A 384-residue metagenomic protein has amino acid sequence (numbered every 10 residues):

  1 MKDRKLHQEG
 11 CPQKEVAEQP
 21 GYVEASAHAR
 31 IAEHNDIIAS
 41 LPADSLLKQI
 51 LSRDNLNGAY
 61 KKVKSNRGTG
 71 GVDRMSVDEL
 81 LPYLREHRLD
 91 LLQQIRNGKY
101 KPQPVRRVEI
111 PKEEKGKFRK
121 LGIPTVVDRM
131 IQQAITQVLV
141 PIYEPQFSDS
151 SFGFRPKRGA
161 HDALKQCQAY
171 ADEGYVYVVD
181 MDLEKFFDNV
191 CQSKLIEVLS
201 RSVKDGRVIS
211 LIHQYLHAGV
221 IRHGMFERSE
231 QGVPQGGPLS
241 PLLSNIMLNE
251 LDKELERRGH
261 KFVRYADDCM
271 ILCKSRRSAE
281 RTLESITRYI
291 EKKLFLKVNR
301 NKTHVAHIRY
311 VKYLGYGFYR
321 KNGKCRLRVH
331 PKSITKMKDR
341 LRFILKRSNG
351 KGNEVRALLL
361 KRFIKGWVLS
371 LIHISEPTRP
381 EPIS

Functional and structural regions predicted by a protein language model:
M1-R85: Non-catalytic, polymerase-adjacent accessory regions of viral genome-replication enzymes
I38-S40, N66-D73, E114, Y143-F147 (+7 more regions): Short acidic (Asp/Glu) and glycine-rich catalytic loops that position anionic groups and cofactors
T69, E79-P104: Amphipathic alpha-helical blocks
Q94-E109, K117, Q146-Y310: Conserved polymerase palm-domain catalytic core
P124, D128, Q132-A134, P145: Hydrophobic alpha-helical hairpins/lids featuring a short glycine-rich hinge
I131-L139, L243-S244: Active/ligand-binding-proximal structured segments within catalytic/core domains that scaffold catalytic residues
H217, K293-K365: A conserved non-catalytic segment of reverse transcriptases and RNA-directed RNA polymerases corresponding to the late
I372-I383: Single conserved hydrophobic/aromatic residue that forms the stacking wall/gate of nucleotide- or nucleobase-binding
